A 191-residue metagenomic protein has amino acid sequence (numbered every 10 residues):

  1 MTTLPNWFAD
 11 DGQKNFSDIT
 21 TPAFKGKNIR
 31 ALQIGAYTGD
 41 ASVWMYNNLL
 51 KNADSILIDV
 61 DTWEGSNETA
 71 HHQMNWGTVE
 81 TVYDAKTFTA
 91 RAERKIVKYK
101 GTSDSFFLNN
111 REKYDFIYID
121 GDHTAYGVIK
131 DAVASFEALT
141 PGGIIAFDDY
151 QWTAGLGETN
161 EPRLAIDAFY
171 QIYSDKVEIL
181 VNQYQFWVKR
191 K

Functional and structural regions predicted by a protein language model:
T2-K191: S-adenosylmethionine/decaboxylated-SAM
